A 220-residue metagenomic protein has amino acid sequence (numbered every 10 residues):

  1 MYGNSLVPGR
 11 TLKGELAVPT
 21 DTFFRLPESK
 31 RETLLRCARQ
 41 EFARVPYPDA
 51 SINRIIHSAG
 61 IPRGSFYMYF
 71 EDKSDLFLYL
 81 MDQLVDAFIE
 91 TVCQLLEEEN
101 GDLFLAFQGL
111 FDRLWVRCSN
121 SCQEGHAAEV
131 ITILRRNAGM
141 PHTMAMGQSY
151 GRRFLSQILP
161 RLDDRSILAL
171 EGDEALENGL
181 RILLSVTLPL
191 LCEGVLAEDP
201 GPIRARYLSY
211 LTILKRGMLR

Functional and structural regions predicted by a protein language model:
Y2-A17, P160, D164, R181 (+2 more regions): C-terminal peripheral helix-coil segments that are non-catalytic and often amphipathic
S5-V45, R54, S58: Basic, helix-initiating cap at the start of DNA-binding domains
C37-Q40, R44, S58, D75-E98 (+4 more regions): Alpha-helical structural segments
P46-Y47, I89, C93-N100, D163 (+3 more regions): Short, flexible helix-adjacent loops and helix caps
Y47-D75, Y79: Helix-turn-helix
L80, L84, F88, V92 (+5 more regions): Hydrophobic recognition helices of helix-based DNA-binding modules
D86, C93, L105, R136-L168 (+3 more regions): Amphipathic alpha-helical packing segments from all-alpha helical-bundle domains
A106-G109, V116-A145, R152-L159, P189-E193: Amphipathic alpha-helical segments used for helix-helix packing
